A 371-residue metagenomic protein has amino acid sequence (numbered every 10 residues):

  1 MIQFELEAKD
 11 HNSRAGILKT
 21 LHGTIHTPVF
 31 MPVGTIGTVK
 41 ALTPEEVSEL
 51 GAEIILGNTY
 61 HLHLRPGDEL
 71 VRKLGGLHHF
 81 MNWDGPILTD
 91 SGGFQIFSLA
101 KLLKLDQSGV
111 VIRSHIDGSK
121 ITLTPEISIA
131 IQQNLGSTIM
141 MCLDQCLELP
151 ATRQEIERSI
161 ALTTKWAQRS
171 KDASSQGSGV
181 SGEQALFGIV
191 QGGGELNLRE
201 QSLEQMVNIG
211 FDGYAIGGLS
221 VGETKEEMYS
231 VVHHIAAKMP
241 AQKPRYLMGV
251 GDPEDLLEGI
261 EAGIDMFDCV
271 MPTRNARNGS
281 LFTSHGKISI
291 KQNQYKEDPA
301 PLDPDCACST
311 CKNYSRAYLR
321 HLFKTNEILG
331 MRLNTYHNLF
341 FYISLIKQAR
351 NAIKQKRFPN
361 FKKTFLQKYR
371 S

Functional and structural regions predicted by a protein language model:
M1-I17, I25-V29, K40-A41, D144-P150 (+1 more regions): C-terminal extensions of enzymes
M1-S181, N293-K296: Non-catalytic, usually N-terminal nucleic-acid engagement modules in DNA/RNA processing proteins
G23, I55, D90, Q132 (+5 more regions): Conserved, mostly hydrophobic/aromatic
G23, T163-S170, M206, I235 (+2 more regions): Hydrophobic alpha-helical packing residues
I127, I131, L135, R158-R169 (+5 more regions): A non-catalytic, amphipathic alpha-helix used as a structural packing/dimerization or gating element in enzyme scaffolds
G136, A167, K171-S174, G210 (+3 more regions): Structural signal for hydrophobic packing residues in well-ordered secondary-structure cores of soluble enzyme domains
L149-T152, E157, G213-L219, I328-M331: Glycine- and acidic
A173, G177, S181-L302: Glycine-rich phosphate/ribose-binding loops and adjacent secondary-structure elements that form binding surfaces
